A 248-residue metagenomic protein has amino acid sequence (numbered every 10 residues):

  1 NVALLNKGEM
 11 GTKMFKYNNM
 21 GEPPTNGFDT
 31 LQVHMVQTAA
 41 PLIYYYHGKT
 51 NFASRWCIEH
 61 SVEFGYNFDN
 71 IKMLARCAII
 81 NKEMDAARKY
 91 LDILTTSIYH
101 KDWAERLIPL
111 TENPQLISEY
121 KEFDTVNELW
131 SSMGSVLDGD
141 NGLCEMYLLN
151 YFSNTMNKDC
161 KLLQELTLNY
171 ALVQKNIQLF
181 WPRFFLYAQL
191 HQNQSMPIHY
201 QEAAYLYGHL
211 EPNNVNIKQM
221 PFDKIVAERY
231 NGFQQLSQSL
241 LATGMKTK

Functional and structural regions predicted by a protein language model:
N1-G139, M146, Y151-R183: Soluble catalytic regions of membrane-associated enzymes that act on cell-envelope and secretory-pathway components
A40, H209, V215-K248: C-terminal functional modules
M84, M146, Q174, P197 (+2 more regions): Low-complexity, intrinsically disordered regions enriched in charged/polar residues
D92, W181, F185, A204 (+1 more regions): Generic detector of well-ordered alpha-helical segments enriched in charged/polar residues, highlighting helical
I98, Y170, H191, S237-L240 (+1 more regions): Short, flexible helical or helix-coil boundary motifs
K158, N176, H199, A203 (+2 more regions): Intrinsic structural disorder
N169-A171, Q178-K224: Active-site/pore-lining binding-face segments in mid-to-C-terminal subdomains
